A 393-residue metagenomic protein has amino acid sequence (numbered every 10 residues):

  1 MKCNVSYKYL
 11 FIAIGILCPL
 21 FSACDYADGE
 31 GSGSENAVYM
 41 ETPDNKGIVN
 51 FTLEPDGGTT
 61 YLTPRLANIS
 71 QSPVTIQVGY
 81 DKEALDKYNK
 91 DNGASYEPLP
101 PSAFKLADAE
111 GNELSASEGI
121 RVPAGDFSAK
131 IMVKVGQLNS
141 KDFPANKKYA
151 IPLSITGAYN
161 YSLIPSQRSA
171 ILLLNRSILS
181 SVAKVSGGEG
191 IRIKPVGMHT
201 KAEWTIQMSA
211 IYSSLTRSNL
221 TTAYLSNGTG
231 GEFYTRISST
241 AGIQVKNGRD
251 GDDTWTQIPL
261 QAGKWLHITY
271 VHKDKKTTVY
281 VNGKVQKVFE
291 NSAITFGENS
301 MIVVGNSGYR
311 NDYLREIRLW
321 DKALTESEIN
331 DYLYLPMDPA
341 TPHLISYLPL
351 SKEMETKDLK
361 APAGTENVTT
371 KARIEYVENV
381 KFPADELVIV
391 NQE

Functional and structural regions predicted by a protein language model:
M1-Y7, G15-P55, S166-R176: Bacterial Sec-dependent N-terminal signal peptides
N139-A150: Short glycine/proline/serine/threonine-rich loop/turn segments at secondary-structure transition edges
I164-A202, E378-E393: Low-complexity, glycine/proline/serine-rich flexible segments
N175-K184, I211-S213, Y234-N291, F382-Q392: Extracellular glycan-interaction surfaces
I178-I243, L324-E328: Extracellular glycan-recognition modules
W204-S214, I268, I317-L319, L348: Short hydrophobic/aromatic patches on beta-strands that form ligand-binding or substrate-lining surfaces
K287-Y313, D338-I345: Flexible glycan-contacting loops in extracellular carbohydrate-active proteins
E316-E393: Extended recognition patches within non-cytosolic domains
